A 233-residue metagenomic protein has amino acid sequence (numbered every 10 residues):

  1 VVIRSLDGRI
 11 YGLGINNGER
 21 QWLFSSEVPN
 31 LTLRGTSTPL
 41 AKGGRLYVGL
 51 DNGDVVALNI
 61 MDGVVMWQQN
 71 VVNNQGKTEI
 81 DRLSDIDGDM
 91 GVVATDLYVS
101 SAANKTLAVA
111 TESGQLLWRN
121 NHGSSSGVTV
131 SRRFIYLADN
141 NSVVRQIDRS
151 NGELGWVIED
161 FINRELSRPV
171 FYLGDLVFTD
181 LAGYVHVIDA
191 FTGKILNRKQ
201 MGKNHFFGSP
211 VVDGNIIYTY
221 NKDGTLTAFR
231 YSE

Functional and structural regions predicted by a protein language model:
V1-S25, T36: A generic tandem-repeat structural signature
S5-L6, L50-D51, A94, S101-A102 (+3 more regions): Structural signature of WD-repeat beta-propellers
Y11, V56, L107-A108, R145 (+2 more regions): WD40 beta-propeller blade core
G14-G18, I60-G63, A110-S113, D148-N151 (+2 more regions): Short loop/turn segments that connect beta-strands within beta-propeller blades
E19-G43, Q68-V92, L116-S131, G155-L173 (+1 more regions): Extracytoplasmic beta-rich repeat domains
F134-Q146, E153-V187: Loop/turn-rich, solvent-exposed surfaces of beta-rich toroidal or solenoidal domains
M201-E233: Blade-level signature of beta-propeller repeat domains, shared across WD40, Kelch, NHL, RCC1 and BNR/Asp-box propellers
